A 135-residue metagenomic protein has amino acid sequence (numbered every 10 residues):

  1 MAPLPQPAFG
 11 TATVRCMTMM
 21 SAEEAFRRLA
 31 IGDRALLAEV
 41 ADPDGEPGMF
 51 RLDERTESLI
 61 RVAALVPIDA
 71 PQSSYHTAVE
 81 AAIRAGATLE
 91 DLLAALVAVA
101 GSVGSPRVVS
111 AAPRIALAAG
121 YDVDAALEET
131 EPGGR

Functional and structural regions predicted by a protein language model:
A2-E57, P67-D69, H76-V79, R84 (+1 more regions): Acidic, glycine/proline-rich low-complexity segments that act as flexible tails and inter-domain linkers
E57-L65, A95-L96: Short, structured motif recognition centered on aromatic/hydrophobic residues
L65-V66, A98-S105: A short structural micro-motif
Y75, L92: Aromatic/hydrophobic pocket-lining residues that form the small-molecule binding cavity in soluble enzyme cores
A82, L93-A95: Hydrophobic alpha-helical bundle cores within soluble ligand-binding/oligomerization subdomains
A87-D91: Winged helix-turn-helix DNA-binding recognition segment
